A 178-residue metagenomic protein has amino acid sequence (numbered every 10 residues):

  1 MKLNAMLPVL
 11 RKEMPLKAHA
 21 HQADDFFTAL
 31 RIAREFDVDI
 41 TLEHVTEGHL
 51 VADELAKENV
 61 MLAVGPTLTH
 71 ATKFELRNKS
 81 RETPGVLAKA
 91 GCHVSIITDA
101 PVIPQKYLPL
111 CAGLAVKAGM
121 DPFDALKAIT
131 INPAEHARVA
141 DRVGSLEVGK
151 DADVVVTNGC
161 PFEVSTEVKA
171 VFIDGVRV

Functional and structural regions predicted by a protein language model:
M1-T41, T46-M61, N78-G91, D141: Histidine/acidic residue-rich metal-binding segments in metalloenzymes
P15, A56, G65-G159: His/Asp/Glu-enriched, well-ordered alpha-helical/loop segment that forms or immediately abuts the divalent-metal
D24, H70, F162-E163: Glycine-rich nucleotide phosphate-binding loop and flanking beta-alpha elements of Rossmann-like dinucleotide-binding
V45-E47, P66-A71, V176: Short, acidic/turn-prone active-site loops that include or flank metal/cofactor- and phosphate-binding residues
E47, I103, E163: Glycine-/small-residue-rich active-site loops that bind phosphorylated ligands and cofactors
L50, K106, T166: Residues that form or flank phosphate/diphosphate-binding pockets in enzymes that use nucleotide phosphates
E147-V178: C-terminal cap of metal-dependent C-N hydrolases
